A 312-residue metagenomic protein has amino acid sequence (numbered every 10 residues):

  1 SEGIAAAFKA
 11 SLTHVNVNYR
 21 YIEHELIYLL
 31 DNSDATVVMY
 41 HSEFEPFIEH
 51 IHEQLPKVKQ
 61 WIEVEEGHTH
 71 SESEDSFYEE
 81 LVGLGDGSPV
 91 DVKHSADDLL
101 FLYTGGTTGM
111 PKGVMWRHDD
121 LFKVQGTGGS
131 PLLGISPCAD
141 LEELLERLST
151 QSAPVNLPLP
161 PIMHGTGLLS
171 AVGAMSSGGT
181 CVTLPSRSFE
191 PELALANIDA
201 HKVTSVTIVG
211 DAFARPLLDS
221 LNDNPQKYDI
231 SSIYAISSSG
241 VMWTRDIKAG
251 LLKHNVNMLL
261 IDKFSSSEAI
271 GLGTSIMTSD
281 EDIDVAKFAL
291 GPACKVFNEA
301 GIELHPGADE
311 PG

Functional and structural regions predicted by a protein language model:
A5-S11, N32, H164, M175-S176: Short hydrophobic alpha-helices that are characteristic scaffold elements of the AMP-binding
K9-V82: Structural core segment of the AMP-binding/adenylate-forming
D34-T36, E53-G67, S88, T150 (+4 more regions): Conserved helix-loop-beta element of the AMP-binding
E79, G106, S176-G179, V203-I208 (+3 more regions): Gly/Ser/Thr-rich phosphate-binding loop
G85-Y103, G109-M110, E146-N156: Conserved pre-ATP/AMP-binding loop-to-beta segment of ANL
L99-P137: Conserved AMP-binding A3 loop
K123-L159, M163-S205, S220: Conserved AMP-binding/adenylation subdomain of ANL enzymes
K295-G312: Conserved beta-loop-beta connector loops within the AMP-binding
